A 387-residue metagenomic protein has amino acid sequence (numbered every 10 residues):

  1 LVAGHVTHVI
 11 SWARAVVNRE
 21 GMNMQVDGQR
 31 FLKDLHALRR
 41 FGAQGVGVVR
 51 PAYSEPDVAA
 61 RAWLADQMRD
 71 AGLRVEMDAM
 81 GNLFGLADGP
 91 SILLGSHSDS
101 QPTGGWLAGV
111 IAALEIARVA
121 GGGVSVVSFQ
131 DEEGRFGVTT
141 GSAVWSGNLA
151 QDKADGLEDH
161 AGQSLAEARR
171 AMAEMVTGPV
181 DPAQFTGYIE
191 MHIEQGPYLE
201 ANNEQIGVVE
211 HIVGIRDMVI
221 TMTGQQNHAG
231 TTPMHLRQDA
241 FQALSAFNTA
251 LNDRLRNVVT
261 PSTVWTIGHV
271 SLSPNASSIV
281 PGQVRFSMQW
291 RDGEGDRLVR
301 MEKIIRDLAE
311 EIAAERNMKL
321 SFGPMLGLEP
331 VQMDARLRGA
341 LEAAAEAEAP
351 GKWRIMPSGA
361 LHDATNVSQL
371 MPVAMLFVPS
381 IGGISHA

Functional and structural regions predicted by a protein language model:
V6-V9: Short hydrophobic alpha-helical segments enriched in small aliphatic residues
Q25-E55, I384-H386: N-terminal capping segment at the start of a domain
F31, S96, G282, K352-A387: Zn-dependent metallopeptidase/amidohydrolase metal-coordination segment
P51-Y53, T266-N275, S287-Q289, G293 (+3 more regions): A short beta-alpha structural unit
A65-R69, R74-D78, N82-A166: Active-site metal-coordination/substrate-binding segment of hydrolases, especially metallo-dependent peptidases
E76-D78, G123, V176-V180, T231 (+3 more regions): Flexible, glycine/charged-enriched surface loops at secondary-structure junctions
S98-Q101, S125-R135, Q195, Q226 (+3 more regions): Acidic, glycine-rich active-site loops and adjacent beta-strand->loop/helix elements that engage anionic groups
D131-D296: Midchain, well-structured core segments that form catalytic/ion-binding scaffolds
